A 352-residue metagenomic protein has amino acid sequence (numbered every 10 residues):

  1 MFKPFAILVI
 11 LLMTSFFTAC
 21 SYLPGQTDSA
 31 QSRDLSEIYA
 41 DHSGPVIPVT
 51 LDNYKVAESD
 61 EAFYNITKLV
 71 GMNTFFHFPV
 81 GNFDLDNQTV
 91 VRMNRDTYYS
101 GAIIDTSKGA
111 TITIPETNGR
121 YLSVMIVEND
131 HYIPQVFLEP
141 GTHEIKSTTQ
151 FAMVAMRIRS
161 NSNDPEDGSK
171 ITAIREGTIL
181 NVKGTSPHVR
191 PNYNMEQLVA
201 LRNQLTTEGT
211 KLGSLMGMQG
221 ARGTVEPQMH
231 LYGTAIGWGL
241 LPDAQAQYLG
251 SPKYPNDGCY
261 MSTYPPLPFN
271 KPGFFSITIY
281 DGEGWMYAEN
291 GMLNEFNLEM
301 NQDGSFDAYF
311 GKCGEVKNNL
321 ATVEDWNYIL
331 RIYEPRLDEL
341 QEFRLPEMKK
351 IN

Functional and structural regions predicted by a protein language model:
M1-A6: Bacterial N-terminal signal peptides that target proteins for export
I7-L8, L122: Generic secretory/membrane-interface signal
T18-A19: C-terminal motif of bacterial Sec signal peptides marking the signal peptidase cleavage site
T27-N352: A compositional/structural signature for long, glycine/proline-rich flexible linkers and loops on extracytoplasmic
